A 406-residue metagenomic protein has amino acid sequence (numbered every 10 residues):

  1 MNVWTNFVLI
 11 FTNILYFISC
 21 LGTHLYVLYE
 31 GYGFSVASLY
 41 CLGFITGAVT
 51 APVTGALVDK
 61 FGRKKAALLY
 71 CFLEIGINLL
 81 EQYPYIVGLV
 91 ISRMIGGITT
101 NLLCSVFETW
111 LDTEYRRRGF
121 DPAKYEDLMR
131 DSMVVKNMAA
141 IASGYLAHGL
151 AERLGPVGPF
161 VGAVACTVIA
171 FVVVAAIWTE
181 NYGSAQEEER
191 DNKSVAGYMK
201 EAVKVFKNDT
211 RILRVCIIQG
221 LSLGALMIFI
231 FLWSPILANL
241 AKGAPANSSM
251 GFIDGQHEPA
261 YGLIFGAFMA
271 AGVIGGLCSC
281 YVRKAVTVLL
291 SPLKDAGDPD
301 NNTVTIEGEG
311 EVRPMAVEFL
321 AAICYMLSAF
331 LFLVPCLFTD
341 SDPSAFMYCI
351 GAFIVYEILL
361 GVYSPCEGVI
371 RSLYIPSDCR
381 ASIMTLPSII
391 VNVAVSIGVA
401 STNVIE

Functional and structural regions predicted by a protein language model:
M1, T179-I218, M250-F252, L293-V312 (+1 more regions): Juxtamembrane intracellular "pre-TM" segments in multi-pass secondary transporters
N6-V27, L39-V58, G62-K65, Y70-L73 (+7 more regions): Substrate-agnostic recognition of the 12-TM MFS/MFS-like secondary transporter fold
F34, F61-R63, P84-Y85, G155-P156 (+4 more regions): A helix-boundary/kink motif common to multi-pass secondary transporters, especially Major Facilitator Superfamily
K60-C71, Y281-Y325: Cytoplasmic membrane-interface "Motif A"-like loop-to-helix N-cap segments of 12-TM Major Facilitator Superfamily
F72-L89, A175, A322-D342: C-terminal ends and interior cores of transmembrane alpha-helices in multi-pass membrane transporters/permeases
G149-C166, G243-L263, A316, V399-E406: A membrane-interface helix-boundary motif in multi-pass transporters
P156, F160-K193, R283-L290: Helix-loop junctions on the cytosolic side of multi-pass membrane transporters, especially the intracellular loop
K294-D295, G308-Y363: C-terminal transmembrane helical hairpin of 12-TM major facilitator-type secondary transporters
